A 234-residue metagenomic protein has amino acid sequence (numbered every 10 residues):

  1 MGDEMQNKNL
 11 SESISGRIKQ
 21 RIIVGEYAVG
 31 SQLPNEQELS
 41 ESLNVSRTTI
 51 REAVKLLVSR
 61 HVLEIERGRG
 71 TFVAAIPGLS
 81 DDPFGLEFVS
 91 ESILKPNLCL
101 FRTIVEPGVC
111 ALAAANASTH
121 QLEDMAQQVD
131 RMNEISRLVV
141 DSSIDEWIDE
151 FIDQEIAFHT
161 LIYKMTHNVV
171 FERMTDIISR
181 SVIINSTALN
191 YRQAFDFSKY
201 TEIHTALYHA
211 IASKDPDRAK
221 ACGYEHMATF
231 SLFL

Functional and structural regions predicted by a protein language model:
M1-V105, A111, A115: Short linear motifs at protein or domain termini
E91-S92, A188-N190: Short alpha-helical transmembrane interface motifs in multi-pass membrane proteins
K95, R192-Q193: A short, acidic/glycine-rich surface segment
L98-T187, Y200-H209, R218-T229, F233: Conserved amphipathic alpha-helical segments that form helical-bundle/coiled-coil interaction surfaces
